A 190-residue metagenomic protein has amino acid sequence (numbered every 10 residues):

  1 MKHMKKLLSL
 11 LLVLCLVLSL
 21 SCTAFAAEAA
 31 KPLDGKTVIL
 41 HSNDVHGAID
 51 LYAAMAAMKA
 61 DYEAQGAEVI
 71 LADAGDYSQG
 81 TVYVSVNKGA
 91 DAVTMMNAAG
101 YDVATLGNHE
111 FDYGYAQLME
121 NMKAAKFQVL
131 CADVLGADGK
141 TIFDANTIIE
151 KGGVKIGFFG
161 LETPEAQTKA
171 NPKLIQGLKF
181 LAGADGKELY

Functional and structural regions predicted by a protein language model:
M4-A26: Sec-dependent N-terminal signal peptides of Gram-positive bacterial secreted proteins and lipoproteins
A27-Y190: Acidic, metal/ion-coordinating pockets
